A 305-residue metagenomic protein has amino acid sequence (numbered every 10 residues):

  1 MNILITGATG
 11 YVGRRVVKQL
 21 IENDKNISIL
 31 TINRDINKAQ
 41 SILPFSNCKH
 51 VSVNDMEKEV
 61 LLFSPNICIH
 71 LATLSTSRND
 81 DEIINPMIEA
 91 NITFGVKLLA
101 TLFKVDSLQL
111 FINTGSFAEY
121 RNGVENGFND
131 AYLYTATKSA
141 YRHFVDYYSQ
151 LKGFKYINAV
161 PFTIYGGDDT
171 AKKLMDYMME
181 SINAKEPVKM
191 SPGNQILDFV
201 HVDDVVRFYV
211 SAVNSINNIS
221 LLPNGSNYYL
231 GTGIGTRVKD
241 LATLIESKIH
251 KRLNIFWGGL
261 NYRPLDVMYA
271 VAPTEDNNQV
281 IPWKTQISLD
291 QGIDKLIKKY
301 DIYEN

Functional and structural regions predicted by a protein language model:
I3-N23: N-terminal Rossmann NAD(P)H-binding glycine-rich loop of SDR-like oxidoreductase domains
T6, I32, C68-L74, F111-F117 (+1 more regions): SDR active-site strand-loop-helix element
T31, G225-Y228, R237-A242, H250-Y269: C-terminal "lid/loop" region of Rossmann-like NAD(P)-dependent oxidoreductases
K38, V202, N227, N261-Q291 (+1 more regions): Conserved C-terminal active-site "lid" loop/helix of NAD(P)H-dependent oxidoreductases that clamps the redox cofactor
S52-A90: NAD(P)H-binding glycine-rich loop region in Rossmannoid oxidoreductase-like domains and their noncatalytic homologs
H70, V96-L133: Conserved Rossmann-fold NAD(P)-dependent oxidoreductase catalytic core, especially the SDR/UDP-sugar
L133, T137-A140: Active-site helix of classical SDR
F144-L197, V202-N214, G233, T243-K248: NAD(P)-dependent short-chain dehydrogenase/reductase
